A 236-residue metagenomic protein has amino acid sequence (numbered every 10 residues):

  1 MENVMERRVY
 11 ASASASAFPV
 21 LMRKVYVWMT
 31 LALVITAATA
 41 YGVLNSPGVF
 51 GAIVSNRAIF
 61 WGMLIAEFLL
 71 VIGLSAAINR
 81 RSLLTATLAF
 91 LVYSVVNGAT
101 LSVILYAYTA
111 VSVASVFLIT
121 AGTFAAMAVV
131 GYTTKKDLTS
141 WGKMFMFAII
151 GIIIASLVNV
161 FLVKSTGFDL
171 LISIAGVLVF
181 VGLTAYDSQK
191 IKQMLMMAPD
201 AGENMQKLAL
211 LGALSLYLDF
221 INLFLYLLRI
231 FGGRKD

Functional and structural regions predicted by a protein language model:
M1-D236: A hydrophobic alpha-helical transmembrane-helix feature that marks the membrane cores and membrane-interface segments
